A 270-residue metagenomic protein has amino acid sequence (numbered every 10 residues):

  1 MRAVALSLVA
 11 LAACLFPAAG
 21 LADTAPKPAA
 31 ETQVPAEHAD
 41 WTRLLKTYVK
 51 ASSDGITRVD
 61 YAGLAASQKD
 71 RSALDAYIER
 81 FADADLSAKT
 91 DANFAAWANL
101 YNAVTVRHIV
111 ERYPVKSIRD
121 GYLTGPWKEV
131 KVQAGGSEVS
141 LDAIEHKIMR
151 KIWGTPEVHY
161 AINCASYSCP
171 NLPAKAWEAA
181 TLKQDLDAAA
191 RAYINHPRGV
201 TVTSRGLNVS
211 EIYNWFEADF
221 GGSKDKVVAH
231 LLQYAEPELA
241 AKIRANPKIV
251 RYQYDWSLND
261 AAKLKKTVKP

Functional and structural regions predicted by a protein language model:
M1-V4: Positively charged n-region of N-terminal signal peptides that target proteins for export
S7-F16: Bacterial N-terminal signal peptides
A18-L21: Sec/Tat signal peptide C-region and signal peptidase I cleavage site
D23-N99, A103-P270: Interaction/scaffold regions that mediate signaling and macromolecular assembly across diverse proteins
